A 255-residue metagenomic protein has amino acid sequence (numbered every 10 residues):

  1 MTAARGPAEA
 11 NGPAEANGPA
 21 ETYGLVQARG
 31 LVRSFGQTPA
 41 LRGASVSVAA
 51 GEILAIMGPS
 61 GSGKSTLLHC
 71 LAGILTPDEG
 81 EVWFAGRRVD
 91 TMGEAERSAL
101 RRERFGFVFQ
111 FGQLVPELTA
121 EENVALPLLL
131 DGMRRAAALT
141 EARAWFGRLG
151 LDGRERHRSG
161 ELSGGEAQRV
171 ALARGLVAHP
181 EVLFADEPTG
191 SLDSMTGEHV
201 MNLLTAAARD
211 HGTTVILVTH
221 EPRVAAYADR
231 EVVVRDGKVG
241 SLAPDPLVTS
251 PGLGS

Functional and structural regions predicted by a protein language model:
T2-R5: Pre-NBD coupling/linker segments of ABC/ABC-like ATPases
P7-A20: Long, intrinsically disordered low-complexity tandem-repeat segments
Y23-V234: ABC family nucleotide-binding domain
K238-S255: Conserved beta-strand-loop-alpha-helix hinge in the C-terminal portion of ABC ATPase nucleotide-binding domains
